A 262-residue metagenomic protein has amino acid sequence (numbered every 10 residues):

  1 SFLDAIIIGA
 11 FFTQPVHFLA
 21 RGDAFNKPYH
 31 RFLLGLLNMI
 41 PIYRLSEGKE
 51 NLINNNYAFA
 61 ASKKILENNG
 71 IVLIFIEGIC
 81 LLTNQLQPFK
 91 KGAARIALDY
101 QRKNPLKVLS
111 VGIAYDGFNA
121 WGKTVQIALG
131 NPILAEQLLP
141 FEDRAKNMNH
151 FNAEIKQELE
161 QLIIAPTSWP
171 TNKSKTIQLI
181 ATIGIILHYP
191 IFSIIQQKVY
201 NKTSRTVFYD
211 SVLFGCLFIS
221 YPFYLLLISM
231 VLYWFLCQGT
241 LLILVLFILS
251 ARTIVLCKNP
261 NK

Functional and structural regions predicted by a protein language model:
S1-I133, T182, S193-F208, F214-K262: Soluble catalytic domains of membrane acyltransferases
D4, Q161-I177: Compositionally biased, charge-rich terminal segments
G92, G122-T124, A135-H150: Membrane-anchoring hydrophobic segments
F141-S168: Long, charge-rich alpha-helical interaction segments
L162, T171-N172, I191-Y200: Hydrophobic, membrane-facing alpha-helical anchors
K173-P190: Transmembrane alpha-helical segments and their cytosolic interface motifs in multi-pass membrane proteins
